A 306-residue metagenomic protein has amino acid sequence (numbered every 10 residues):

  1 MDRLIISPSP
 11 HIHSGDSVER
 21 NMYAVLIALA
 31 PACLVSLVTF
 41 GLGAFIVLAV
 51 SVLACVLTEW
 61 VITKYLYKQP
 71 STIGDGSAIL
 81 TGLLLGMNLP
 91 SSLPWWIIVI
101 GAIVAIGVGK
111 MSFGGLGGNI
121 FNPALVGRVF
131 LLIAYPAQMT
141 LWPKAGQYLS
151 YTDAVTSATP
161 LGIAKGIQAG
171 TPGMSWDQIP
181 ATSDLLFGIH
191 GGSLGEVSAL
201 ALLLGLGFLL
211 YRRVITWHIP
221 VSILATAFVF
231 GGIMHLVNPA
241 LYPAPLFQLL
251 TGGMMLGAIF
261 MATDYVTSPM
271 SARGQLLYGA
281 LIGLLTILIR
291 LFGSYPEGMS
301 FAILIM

Functional and structural regions predicted by a protein language model:
M1-V56: N-terminal signal-anchor module of multipass membrane proteins
S9, L57-Q69, I106-G117, L204-R213 (+1 more regions): C-terminal ends of transmembrane helices
A24-A32, V47-E59, S77-G82, G86 (+12 more regions): Alpha-helical transmembrane segments in multi-pass membrane proteins
G41-A54, S92-G101, L185-A199, Y242-M254: Structural signature of hydrophobic alpha-helical transmembrane segments
S77-N88, L125-Q138, T226-M234, G253-F260 (+1 more regions): Small-residue-rich segments of transmembrane alpha-helices in multi-pass membrane proteins, especially helix faces
S77-Y151: A generic, well-ordered mixed alpha/beta core segment in the N-terminal half of proteins
G117-L203: Long hydrophobic alpha-helical segments that form multi-pass transmembrane helix bundles in integral membrane proteins
I120, A124, P245-G253, Q275 (+1 more regions): Loop-to-transmembrane alpha-helix initiation sites
